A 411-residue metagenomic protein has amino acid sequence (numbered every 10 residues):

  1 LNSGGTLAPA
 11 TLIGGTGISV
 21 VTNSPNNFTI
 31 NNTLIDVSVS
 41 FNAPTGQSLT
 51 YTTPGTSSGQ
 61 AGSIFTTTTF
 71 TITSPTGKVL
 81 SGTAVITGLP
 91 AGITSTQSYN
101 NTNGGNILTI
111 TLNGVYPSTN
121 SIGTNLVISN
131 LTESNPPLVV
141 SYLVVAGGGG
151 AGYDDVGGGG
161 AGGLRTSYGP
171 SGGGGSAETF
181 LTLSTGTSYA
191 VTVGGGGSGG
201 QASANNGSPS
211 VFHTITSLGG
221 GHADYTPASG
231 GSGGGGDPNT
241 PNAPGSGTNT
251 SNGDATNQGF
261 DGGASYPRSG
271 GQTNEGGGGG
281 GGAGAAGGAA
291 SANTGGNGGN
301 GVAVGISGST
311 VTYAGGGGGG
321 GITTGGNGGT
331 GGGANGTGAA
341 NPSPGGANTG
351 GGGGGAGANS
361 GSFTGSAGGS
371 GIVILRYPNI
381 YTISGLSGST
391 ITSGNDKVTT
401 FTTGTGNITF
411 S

Functional and structural regions predicted by a protein language model:
L1, S129-L131, S208-F212: Short polybasic amphipathic segments
L1-G88, G92-Y99, N103, I107-I110 (+5 more regions): Surface-exposed, low-helix, low-complexity loop/repeat segments of extracellular attachment proteins
G14, V140-S411: Low-complexity, glycine/proline-biased repetitive segments and flexible coils/loops
T33-G46, E133-V140, N379-S384, S411: Low-complexity, Pro/Thr/Ser/Gly/Ala-rich linker/spacer regions in secreted, extracellular modular proteins
S63, I122-T124, G186-T187: A glycine-anchored, Pro-Gly-centered beta-turn/N-cap motif
I110-Y116: Structured beta-strand segments within beta-sheet-rich domains
Y116-L126: Short glycine/proline/serine/threonine-rich loop/turn segments at secondary-structure transition edges
S129-E133, G194-G196: Beta-strand-rich extracellular modules
